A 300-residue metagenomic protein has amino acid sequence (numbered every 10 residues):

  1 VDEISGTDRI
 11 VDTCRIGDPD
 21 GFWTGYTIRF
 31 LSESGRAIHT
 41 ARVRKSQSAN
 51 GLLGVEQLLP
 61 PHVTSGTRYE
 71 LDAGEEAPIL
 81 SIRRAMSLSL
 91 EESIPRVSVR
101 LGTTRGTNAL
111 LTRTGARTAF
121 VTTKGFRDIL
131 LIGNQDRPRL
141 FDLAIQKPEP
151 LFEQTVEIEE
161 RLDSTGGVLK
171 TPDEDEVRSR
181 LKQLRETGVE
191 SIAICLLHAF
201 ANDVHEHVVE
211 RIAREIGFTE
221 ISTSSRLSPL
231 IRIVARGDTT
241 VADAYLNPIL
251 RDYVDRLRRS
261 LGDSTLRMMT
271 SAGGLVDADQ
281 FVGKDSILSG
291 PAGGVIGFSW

Functional and structural regions predicted by a protein language model:
V1-W300: N-terminally biased helix-coil "hinge/interface" segments that flank
